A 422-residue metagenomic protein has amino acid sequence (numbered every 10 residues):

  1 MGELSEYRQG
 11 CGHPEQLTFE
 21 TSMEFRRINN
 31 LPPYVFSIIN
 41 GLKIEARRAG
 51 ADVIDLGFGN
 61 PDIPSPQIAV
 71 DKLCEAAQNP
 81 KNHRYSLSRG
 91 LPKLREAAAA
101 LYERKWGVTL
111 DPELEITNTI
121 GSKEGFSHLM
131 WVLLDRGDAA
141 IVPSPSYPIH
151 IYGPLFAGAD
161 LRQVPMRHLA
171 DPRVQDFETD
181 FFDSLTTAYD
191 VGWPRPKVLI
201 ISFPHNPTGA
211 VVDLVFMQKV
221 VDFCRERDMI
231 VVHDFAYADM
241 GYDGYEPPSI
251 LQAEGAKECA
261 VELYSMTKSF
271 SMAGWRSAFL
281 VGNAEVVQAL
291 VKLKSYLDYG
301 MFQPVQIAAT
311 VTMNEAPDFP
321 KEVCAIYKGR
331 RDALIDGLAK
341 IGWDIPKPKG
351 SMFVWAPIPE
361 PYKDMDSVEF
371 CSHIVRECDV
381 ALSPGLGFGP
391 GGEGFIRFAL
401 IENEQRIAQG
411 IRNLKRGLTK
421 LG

Functional and structural regions predicted by a protein language model:
L4-E24, N29-Y34, I39-I54, G59-A76 (+2 more regions): PLP-dependent class I/II
L56, N79-Y85, A97-R104: Glycine-rich loop-to-alpha-helix module at the N-terminal edge of alpha/beta enzyme cores
R89-G90: Short beta-strand to alpha-helix junction loop
L94-A98, G121: Conserved AMP-binding/adenylate-forming core of the ANL superfamily
